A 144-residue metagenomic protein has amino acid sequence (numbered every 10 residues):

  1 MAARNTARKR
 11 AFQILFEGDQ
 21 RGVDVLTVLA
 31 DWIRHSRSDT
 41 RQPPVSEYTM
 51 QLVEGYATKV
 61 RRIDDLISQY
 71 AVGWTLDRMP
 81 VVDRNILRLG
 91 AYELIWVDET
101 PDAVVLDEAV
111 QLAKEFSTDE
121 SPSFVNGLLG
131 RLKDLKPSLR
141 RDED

Functional and structural regions predicted by a protein language model:
M1-D144: N-terminal interaction/assembly modules
